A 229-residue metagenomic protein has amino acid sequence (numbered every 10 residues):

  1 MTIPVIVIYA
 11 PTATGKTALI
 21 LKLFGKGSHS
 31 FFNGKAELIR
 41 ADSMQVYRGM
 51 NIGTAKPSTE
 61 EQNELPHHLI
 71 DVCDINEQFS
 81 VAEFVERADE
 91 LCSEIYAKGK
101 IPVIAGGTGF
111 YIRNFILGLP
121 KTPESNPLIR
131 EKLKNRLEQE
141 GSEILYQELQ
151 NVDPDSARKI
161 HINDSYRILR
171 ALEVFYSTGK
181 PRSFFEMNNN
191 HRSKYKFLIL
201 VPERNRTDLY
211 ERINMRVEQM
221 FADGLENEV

Functional and structural regions predicted by a protein language model:
M1-V229: Phosphate/pyrophosphate-binding catalytic cores of soluble transferases and nucleic-acid-acting enzymes
